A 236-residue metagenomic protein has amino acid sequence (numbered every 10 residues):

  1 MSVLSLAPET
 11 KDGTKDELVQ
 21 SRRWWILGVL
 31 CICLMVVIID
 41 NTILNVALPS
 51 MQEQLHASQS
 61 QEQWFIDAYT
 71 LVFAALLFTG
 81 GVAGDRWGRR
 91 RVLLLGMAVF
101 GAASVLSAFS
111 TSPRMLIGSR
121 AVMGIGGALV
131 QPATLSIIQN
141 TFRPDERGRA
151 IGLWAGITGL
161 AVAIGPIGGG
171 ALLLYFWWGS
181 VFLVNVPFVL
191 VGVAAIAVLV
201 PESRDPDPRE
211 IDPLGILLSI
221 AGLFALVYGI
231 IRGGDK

Functional and structural regions predicted by a protein language model:
M1-I39, L44, E53: Cytosolic juxtamembrane N-terminal segment immediately preceding the first transmembrane helix of multi-pass
S2, L6-A7, N41, V46 (+6 more regions): Domain-scale detector for complete catalytic domains at protein termini or as standalone homologs
R22-I38, Y69, V99, M115 (+2 more regions): Hydrophobic transmembrane alpha-helices of multi-pass secondary transporters, especially the MFS 12-helix bundle
C33-A47, D67, V72, G222 (+1 more regions): Conserved extracellular-gate-facing transmembrane-helix segments in secondary transporters
T42, F73-F78, A128, V162-A163: Residue-level signature of mid-helix packing/kink "hotspots" within the transmembrane helices of 12-pass Major
A47-L77, P113-G118: Extracellular/periplasmic helix-loop-helix junction of adjacent transmembrane segments in MFS-like secondary
E53-Q54, Y228-K236: Membrane-interface helix termini and inter-helical loops of multi-pass transporters
V82-G215, S219, R232: Helix-loop-helix hairpins in multi-pass membrane proteins, especially solute transporters
